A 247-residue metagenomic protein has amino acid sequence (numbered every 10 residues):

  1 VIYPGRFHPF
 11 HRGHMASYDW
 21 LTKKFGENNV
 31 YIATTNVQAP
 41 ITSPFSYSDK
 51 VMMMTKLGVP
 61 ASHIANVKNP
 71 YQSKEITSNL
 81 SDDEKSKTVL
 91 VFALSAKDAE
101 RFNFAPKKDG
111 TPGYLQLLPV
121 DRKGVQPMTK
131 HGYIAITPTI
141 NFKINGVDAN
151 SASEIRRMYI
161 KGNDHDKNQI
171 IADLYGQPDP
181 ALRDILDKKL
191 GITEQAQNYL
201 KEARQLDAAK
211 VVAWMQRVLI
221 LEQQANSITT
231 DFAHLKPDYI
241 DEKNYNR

Functional and structural regions predicted by a protein language model:
V1-K201: Nucleotidyltransferase catalytic core that binds NTPs
H11, Q72, S151, D207 (+2 more regions): A diffuse structural propensity rather than consistent per-protein peaks
N28-V30, L57, S62-A65, A209-K210 (+3 more regions): Residue-level marker of intrinsically disordered, low-complexity segments enriched for small/polar residues
S95, K188, I192-A208, A213-M215 (+4 more regions): Proteolytic processing junctions in secreted/extracellular precursors, especially proprotein convertase/trypsin-like
L235, N244-R247: Acidic, low-complexity, intrinsically disordered interaction modules
